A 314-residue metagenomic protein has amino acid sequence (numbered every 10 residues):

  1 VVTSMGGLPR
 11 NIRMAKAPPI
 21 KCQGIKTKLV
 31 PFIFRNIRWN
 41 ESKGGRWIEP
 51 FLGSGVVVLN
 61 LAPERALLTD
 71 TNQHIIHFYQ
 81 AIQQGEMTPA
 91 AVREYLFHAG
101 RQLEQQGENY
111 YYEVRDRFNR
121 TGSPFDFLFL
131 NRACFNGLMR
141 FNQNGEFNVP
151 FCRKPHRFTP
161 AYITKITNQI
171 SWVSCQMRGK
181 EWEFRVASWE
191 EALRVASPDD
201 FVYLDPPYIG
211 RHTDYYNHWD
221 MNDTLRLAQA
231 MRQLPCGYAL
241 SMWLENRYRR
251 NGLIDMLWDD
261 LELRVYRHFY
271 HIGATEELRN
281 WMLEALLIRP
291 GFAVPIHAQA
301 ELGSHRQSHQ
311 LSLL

Functional and structural regions predicted by a protein language model:
V2-K43, G85-Y203, P207-H212: SAM-dependent nucleic-acid methyltransferase catalytic core
N36, K43-G100: Conserved S-adenosyl-L-methionine
L52, Q73, E191, Y208 (+1 more regions): Short, glycine/acidic-enriched loop or turn micro-motifs at the edges of active sites
G53, Y79, L128, Y238 (+1 more regions): A residue-level signal for conserved active-site and pocket-lining positions in enzyme catalytic cores
R65, E181-E183, E262: Conserved beta-strand segments of alpha/beta enzyme cores
H212-H218: Glycine/threonine-rich flexible loop motifs
D220-L314: Long, positively charged, glycine-interspersed low-complexity recognition regions
